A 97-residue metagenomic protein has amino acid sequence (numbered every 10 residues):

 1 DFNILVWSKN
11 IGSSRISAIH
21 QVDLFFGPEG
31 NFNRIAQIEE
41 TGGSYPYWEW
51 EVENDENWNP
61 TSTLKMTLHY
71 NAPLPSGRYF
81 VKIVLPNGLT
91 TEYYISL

Functional and structural regions predicted by a protein language model:
D1-L97: N-terminal export/assembly leader peptides and their processing motifs that target proteins to secretory
